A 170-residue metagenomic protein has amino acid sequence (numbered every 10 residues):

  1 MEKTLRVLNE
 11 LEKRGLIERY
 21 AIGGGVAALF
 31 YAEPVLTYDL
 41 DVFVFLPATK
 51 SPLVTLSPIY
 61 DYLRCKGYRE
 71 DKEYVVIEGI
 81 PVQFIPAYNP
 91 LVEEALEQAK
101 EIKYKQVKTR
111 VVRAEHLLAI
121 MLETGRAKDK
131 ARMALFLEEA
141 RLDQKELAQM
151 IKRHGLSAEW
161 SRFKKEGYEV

Functional and structural regions predicted by a protein language model:
M1-V170: Compositionally biased terminal segments of proteins
